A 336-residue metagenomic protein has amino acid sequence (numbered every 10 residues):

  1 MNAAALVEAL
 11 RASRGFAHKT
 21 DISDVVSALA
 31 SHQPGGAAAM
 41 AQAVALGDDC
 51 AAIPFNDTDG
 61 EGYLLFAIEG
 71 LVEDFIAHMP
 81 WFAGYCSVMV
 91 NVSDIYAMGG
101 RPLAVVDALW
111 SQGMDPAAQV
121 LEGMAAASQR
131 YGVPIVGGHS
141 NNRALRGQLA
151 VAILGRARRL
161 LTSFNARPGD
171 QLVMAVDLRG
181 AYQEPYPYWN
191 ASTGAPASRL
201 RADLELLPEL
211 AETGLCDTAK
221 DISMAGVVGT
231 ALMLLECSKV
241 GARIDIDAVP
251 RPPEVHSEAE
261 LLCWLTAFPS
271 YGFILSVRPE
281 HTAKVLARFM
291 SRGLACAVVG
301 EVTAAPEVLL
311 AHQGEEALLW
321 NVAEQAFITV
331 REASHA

Functional and structural regions predicted by a protein language model:
M1-V88, V92-A97, V133, R167-Q171 (+2 more regions): N-terminal glycine-rich phosphate/pyrophosphate-binding loops that anchor nucleotide-derived ligands and cofactors
N2-A9, S13, A17, D21 (+1 more regions): Acidic, Ser/Thr/Pro-rich beta/coil linker or hinge segments at domain junctions
Q42-A45, N141, I222-S223, G241-P252 (+2 more regions): Beta-strand->loop->alpha-helix junctions that form or flank phosphate-binding loops in nucleotide-handling enzymes
Q42-L46, P54, L65-A67, P134-G138 (+5 more regions): General beta-strand structural signal in soluble alpha/beta enzymes
L64, L71-E73, R101-Y186, E301: Glycine-rich anion-binding loops of enzyme active sites
M79-V106, Q119-R130, E205-T213, V227-M233: Small-aliphatic-rich amphipathic alpha-helix that forms the alpha element of a beta-alpha
Q112, R199-P269: Active-site-proximal betaalpha loop/short-helix elements that scaffold phosphoryl/nucleotidyl transfer chemistry
S276-A283: Helix N-cap motif at beta-to-alpha junctions
